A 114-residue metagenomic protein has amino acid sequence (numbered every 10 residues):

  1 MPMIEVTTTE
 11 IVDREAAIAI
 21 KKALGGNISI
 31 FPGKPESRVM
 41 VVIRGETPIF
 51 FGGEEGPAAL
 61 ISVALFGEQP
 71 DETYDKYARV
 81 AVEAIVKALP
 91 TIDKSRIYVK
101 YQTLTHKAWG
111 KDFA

Functional and structural regions predicted by a protein language model:
M1-A114: Interaction-mediating elements
